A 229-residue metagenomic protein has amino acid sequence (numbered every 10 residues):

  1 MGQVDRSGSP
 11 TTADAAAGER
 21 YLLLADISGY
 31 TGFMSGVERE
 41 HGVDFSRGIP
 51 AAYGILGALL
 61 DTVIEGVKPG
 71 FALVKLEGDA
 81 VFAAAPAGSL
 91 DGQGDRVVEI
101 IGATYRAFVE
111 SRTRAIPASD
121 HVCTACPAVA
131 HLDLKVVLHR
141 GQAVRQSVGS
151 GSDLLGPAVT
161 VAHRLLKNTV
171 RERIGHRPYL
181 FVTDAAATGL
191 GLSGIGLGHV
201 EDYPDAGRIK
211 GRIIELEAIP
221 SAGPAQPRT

Functional and structural regions predicted by a protein language model:
M1-S9, R171-T229: Intrinsically disordered, glycine/charged-rich C-terminal tails and inter-domain linkers that flank nucleotidyl cyclase
G2-A103: Catalytic NTP-binding/metal-coordinating core of nucleotidyl cyclase/transferase enzymes
A13-D14, V74, A125-V129, D202: Sterically constrained small-residue positions within well-ordered secondary structures of folded domains
I27, I49, I55, I64 (+7 more regions): Weak global preference for isoleucine
G88-H199: Catalytic beta-strand-to-alpha-helix segment of the class III nucleotidyl cyclase homology domain
